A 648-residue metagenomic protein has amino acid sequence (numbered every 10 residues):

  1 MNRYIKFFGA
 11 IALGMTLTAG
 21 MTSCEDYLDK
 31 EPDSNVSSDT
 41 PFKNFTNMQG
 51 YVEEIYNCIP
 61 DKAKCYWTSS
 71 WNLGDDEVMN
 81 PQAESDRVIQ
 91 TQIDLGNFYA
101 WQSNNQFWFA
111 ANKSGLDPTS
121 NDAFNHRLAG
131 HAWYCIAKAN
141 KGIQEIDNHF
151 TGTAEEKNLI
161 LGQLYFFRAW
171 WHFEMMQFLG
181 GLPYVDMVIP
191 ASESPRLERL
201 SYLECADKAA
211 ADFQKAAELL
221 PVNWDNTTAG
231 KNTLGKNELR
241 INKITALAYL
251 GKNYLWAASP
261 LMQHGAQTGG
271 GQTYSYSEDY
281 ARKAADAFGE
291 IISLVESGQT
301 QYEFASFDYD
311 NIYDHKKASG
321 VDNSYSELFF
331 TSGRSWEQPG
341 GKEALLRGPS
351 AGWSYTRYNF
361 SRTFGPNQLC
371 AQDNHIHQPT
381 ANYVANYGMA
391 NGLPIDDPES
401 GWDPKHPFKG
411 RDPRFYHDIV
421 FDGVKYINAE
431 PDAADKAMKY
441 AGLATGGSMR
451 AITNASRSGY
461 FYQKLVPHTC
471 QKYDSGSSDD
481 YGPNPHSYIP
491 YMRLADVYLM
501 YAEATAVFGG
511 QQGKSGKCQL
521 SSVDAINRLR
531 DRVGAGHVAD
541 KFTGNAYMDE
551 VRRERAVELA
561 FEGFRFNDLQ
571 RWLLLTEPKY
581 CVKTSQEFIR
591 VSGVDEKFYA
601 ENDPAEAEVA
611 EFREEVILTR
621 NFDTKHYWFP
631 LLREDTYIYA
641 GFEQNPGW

Functional and structural regions predicted by a protein language model:
M1-I11: Bacterial N-terminal signal peptides that target proteins for export
A19-S23: C-terminal motif of bacterial Sec signal peptides marking the signal peptidase cleavage site
E25-Y99, L182, R240-L247, K252-S448 (+2 more regions): An aromatic- and glycine-enriched ligand-binding surface/loop that stacks and positions planar moieties
F45-E53, N57-K62, W67, Q90-L179 (+6 more regions): Conserved, well-structured interaction surfaces
A132-C135, K208-A210, T233-N237, Y254 (+6 more regions): Long, intrinsically disordered, low-complexity segments
R168-A169, L250-K252, H486-G536: Extended amphipathic alpha-helical segments enriched in small hydrophobics
M176-P183, W224, W256-G265, V507-Q511: Short coil/turn linking the two alpha-helices of tandem helical-hairpin repeats
